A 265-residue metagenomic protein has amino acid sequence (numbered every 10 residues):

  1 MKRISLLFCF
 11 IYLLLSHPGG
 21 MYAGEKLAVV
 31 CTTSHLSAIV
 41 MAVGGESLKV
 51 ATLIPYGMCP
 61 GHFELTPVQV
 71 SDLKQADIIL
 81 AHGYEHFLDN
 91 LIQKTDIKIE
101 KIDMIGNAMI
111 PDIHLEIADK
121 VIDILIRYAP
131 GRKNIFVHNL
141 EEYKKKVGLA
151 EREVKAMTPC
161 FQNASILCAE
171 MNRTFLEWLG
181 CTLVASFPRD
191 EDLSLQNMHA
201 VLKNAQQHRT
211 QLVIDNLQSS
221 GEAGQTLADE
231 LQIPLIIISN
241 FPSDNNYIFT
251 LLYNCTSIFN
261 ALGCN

Functional and structural regions predicted by a protein language model:
M1-I4: Positively charged n-region of N-terminal signal peptides that target proteins for export
L7-F8, Y22: Intrinsically disordered, low-complexity segments enriched in polar/charged small residues
F8-H17: Bacterial N-terminal signal peptides
G20-N265: Extracytoplasmic metal-acquisition and chelation regions
